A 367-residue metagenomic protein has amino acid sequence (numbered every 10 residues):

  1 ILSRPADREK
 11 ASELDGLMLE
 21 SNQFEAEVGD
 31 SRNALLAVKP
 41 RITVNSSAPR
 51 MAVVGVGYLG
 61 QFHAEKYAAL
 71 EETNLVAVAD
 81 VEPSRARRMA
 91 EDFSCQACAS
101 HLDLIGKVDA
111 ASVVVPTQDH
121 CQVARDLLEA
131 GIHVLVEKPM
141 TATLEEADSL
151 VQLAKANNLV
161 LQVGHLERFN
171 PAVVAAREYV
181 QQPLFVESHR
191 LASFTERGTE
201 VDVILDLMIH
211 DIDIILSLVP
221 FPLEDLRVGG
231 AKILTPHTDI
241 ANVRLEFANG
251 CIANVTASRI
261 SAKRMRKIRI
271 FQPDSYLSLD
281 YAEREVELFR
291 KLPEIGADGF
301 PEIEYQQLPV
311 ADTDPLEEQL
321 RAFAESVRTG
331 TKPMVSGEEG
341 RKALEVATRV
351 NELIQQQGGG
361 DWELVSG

Functional and structural regions predicted by a protein language model:
I1-E20: Extreme N-terminal basic, low-complexity initiation segments that serve as generic localization/processing leaders
L35-F93, I215: N-terminal Rossmann-like dinucleotide-binding module
L35-N45, A110-V113, A322-G367: C-terminal helix-rich "cap/oligomerization" subdomain common to oxidoreductases
H63, F93-V151: Beta-loop-alpha module in the N-terminal Rossmann-like domain of NAD(P)-dependent dehydrogenases, especially those
T141-G198: A contiguous active-site-proximal alpha/beta segment in oxidoreductase catalytic domains
G164-P171, F194-L223, E339-G340: Mid-domain beta-loop-alpha active-site segment that forms a flexible, acidic cofactor/metal-binding surface
L166, D274-E338, G360, G367: C-terminal glycine/acidic-rich active-site capping loop/insertion
I212-E285, T313, E317-T331: Contiguous beta-strand/loop segments that form the cofactor/metal-binding neighborhood of enzyme cores
